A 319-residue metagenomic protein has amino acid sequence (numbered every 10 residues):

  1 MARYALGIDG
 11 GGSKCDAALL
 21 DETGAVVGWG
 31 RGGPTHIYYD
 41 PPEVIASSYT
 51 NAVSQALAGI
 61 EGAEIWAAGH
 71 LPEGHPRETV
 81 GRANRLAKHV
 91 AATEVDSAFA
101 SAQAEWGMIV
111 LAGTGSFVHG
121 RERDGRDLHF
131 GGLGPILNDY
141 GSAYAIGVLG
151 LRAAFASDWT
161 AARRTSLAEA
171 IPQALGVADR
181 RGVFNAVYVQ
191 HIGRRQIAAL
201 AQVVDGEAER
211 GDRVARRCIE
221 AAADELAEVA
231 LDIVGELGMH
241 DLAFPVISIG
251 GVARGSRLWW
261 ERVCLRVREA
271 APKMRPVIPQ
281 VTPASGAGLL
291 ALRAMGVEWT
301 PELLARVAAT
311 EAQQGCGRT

Functional and structural regions predicted by a protein language model:
M1, A87-V110, R126: Conserved phosphate-binding catalytic cores of ATP/NTP-utilizing and phosphoryl-transfer enzymes
M1-G59, S101-A102, W106-G107, R152-T319: ATP-binding/phosphotransfer module of carbohydrate and carboxylate kinases, centering on a glycine-rich
R31, T35-Y38, L57-A91, A102 (+1 more regions): Short beta-strand-loop/turn "lid" adjacent to the catalytic site in phosphate-handling enzymes
R31-I37, E94-S97, T114-S116, L133-I136: Short, acidic/turn-prone active-site loops that include or flank metal/cofactor- and phosphate-binding residues
E64, G69-L71, A112, R210 (+1 more regions): N-terminal loops that bind phosphate or other acidic moieties and the adjacent beta-alpha structural core
G81-V90, R126-G134, R266-M274: Glycine/charged-rich beta-loop-alpha catalytic/anionic-binding loops adjacent to active sites
K88-S97, L111-A112, Y140, R275-S285: Active-site nucleophile and cofactor-binding loops and adjacent substrate-binding regions of central metabolic enzymes
E105-A162: Glycine-rich phosphate-binding loop of actin/hexokinase-like ATP-binding domains
